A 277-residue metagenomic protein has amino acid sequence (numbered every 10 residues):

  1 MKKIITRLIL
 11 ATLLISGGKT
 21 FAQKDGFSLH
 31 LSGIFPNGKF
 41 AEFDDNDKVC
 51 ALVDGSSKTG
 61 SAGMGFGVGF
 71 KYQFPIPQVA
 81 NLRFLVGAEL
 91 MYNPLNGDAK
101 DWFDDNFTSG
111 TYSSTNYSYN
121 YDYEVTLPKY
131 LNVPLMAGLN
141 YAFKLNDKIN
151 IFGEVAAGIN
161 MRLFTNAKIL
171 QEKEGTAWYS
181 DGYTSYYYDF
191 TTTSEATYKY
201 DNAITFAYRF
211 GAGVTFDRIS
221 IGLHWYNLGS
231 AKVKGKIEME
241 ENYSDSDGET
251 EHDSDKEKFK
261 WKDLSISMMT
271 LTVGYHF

Functional and structural regions predicted by a protein language model:
I4-S16: Sec-dependent N-terminal signal peptides
G18-A22: Sec/Tat signal peptide C-region and signal peptidase I cleavage site
Q23-F27, Q78-V86, D147-G153, D217-I219 (+1 more regions): Outer-envelope beta-barrel architecture signal
K24-P36: Short N-terminal segments immediately surrounding and downstream of signal-peptide cleavage
L31-G33, F66-F74, A88-L90, L135-Y141 (+4 more regions): Residues on the lipid-exposed face of transmembrane beta-strands in outer-membrane beta-barrel proteins
N37-G63, M91-N132, N160-R209, G229-T270: Extracellular/periplasm-exposed beta-strand and loop segments of Gram-negative cell-envelope proteins, dominated by
D47-V86: N-terminal, post-signal-peptide region of Sec/Tat-exported proteins
Y123-F152, R162: Hydrophobic, well-structured mid-protein blocks that either form specific transmembrane helices
